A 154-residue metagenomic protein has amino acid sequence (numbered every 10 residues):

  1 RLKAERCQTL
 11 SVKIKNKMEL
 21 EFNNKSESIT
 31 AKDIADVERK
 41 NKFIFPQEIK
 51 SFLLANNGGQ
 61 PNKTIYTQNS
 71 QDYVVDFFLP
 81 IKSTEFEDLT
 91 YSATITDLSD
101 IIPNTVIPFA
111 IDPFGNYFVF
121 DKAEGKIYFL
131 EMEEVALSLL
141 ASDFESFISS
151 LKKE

Functional and structural regions predicted by a protein language model:
S11-N116: A surface-exposed partner-binding patch
Y117-V119, S138: Short helix/loop capping segments that flank catalytic or ligand/cofactor-binding pockets
D121-E124: Short acidic-glycine loop/turn motifs at beta-strand connectors
F129-L130: Short, compact, well-ordered microdomains
L137-E154: Compact, glycine/acidic-enriched structural inserts
